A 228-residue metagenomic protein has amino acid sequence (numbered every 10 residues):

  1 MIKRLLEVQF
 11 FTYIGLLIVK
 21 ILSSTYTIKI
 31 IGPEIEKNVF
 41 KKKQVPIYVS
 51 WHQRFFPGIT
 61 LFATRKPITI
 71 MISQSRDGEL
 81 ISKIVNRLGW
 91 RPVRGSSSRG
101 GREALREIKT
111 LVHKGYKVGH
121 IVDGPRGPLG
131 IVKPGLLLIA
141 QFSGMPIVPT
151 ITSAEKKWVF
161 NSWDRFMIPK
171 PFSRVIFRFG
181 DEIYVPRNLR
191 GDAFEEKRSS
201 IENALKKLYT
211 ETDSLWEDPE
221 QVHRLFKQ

Functional and structural regions predicted by a protein language model:
M1-S23, F40, A63-R65, R87 (+1 more regions): Non-catalytic C-terminal accessory region of glycerolipid acyltransferases and related lyso-lipid remodeling enzymes
K20-V45, R54-P57: A short, well-structured juxtamembrane/interface segment
I28-I30, P92, F177: Generic structural signal for residues in well-ordered beta-strands
K29, W51, S98-R102, L129: A conditional alpha-helix N-cap/helix-loop micro-motif detector
I30-G32, S50, I72, D181 (+1 more regions): Pocket-edge structural micro-motifs
E36-K37, I59, S82, L136-L137: Short amphipathic alpha-helical segments and helix-helix/interface helices
V45-R99, S143, V159: Catalytic core of membrane glycerolipid acyltransferases/transacylases, capturing the structured, soluble-facing
